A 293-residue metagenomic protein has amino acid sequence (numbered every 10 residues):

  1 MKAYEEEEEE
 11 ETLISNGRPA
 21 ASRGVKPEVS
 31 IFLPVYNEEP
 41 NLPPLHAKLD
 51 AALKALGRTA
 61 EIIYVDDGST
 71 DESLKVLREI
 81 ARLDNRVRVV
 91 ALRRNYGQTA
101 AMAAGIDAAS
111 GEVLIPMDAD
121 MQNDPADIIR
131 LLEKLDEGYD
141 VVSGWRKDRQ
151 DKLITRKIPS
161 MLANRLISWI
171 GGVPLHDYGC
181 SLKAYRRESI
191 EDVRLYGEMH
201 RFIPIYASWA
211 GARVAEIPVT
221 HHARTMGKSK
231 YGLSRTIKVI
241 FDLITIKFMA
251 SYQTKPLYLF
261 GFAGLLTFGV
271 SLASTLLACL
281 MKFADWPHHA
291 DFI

Functional and structural regions predicted by a protein language model:
K2-K26, E198, F202-I293: Hydrophobic helical membrane-anchoring modules
K2-L153, L166: Structured catalytic core of nucleotide-sugar glycosyltransferases
L42, A60, D84, R88 (+8 more regions): Secondary-structure transition/capping residues
L74-K75, A126-I128, R194, L272 (+1 more regions): Short, function-defining helix-loop hinge/capping sites that tune catalysis or transport
E79, R86-A108, V113, P125-W209 (+2 more regions): Acceptor/aglycone-binding surface of glycosyltransferases and processive sugar-polymer synthases
